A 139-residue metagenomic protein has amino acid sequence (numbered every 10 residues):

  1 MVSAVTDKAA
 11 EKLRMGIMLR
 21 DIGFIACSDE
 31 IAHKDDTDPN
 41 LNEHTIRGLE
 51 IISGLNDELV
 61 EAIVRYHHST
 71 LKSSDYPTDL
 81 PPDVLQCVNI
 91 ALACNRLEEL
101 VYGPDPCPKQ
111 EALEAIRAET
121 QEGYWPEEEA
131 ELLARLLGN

Functional and structural regions predicted by a protein language model:
M1-N139: Histidine- and acidic-residue-rich, metal-dependent catalytic cores
